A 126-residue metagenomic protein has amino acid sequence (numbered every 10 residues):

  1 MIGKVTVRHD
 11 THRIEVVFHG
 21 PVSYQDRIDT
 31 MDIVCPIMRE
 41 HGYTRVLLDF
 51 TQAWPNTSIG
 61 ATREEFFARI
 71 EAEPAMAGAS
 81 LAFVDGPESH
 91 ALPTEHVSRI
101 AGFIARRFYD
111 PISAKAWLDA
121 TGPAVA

Functional and structural regions predicted by a protein language model:
M1-A126: Amphipathic, Lys/Arg-enriched alpha-helical "gate/interface" segment within cytosolic domains that mediates
